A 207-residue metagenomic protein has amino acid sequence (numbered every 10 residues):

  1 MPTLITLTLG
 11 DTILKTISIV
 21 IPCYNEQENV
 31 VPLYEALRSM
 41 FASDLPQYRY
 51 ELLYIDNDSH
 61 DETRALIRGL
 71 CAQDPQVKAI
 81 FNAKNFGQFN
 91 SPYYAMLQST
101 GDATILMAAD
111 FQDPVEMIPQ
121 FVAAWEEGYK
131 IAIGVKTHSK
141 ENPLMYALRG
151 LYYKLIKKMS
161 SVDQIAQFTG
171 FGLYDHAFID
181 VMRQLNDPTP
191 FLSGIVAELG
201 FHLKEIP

Functional and structural regions predicted by a protein language model:
T16-S18, E51: Cell-envelope/extracellular polymer assembly enzymes that use nucleotide-activated donors
E26-A42: Short, well-formed alpha-helical segments that are part of the catalytic scaffolds of diverse glycosyltransferases
E28-P32, D61-G69: Acidic helix N-cap motif at the loop->helix transition within catalytic regions of sugar-transfer enzymes
Y50-Y54, R64-Y93, L97-Q98: Conserved donor nucleotide-binding strand/loop of the catalytic core
D56-R64, F111-Q112: A conserved acidic beta->alpha catalytic loop
N82-K84, Q88-Q98, A103, V115-I195: Acceptor/aglycone-binding surface of glycosyltransferases and processive sugar-polymer synthases
V135, K204-P207: Catalytic beta-strand/loop signature of glycosyltransferases that borders the donor
